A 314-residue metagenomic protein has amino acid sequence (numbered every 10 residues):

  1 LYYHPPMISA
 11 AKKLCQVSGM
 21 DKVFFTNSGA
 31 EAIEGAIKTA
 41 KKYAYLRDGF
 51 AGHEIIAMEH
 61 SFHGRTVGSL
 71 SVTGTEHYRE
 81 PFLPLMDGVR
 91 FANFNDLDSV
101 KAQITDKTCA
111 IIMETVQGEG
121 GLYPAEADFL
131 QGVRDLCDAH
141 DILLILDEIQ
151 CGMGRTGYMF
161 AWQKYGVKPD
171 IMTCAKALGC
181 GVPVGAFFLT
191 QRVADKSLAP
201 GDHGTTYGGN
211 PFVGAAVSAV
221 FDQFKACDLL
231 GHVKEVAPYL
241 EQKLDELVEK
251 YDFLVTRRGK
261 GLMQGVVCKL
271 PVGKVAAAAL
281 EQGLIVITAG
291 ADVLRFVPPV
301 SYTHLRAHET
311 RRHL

Functional and structural regions predicted by a protein language model:
L1-R306, R311-L314: Conserved N-terminal phosphate-binding loop of PLP-dependent enzymes in the Aspartate aminotransferase
